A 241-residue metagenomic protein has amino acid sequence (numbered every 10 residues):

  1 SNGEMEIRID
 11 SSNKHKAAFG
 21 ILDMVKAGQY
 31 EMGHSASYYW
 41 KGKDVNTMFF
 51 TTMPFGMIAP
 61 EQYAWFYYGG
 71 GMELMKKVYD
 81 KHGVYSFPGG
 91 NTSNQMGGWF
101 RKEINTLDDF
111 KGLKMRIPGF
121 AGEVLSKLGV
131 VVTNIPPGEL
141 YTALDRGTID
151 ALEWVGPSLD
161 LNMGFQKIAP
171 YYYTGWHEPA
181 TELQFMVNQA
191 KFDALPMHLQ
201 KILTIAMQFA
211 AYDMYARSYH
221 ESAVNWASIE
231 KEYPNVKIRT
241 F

Functional and structural regions predicted by a protein language model:
S1-Q62, M72-F241: N-terminal secretory/targeting leader peptides
